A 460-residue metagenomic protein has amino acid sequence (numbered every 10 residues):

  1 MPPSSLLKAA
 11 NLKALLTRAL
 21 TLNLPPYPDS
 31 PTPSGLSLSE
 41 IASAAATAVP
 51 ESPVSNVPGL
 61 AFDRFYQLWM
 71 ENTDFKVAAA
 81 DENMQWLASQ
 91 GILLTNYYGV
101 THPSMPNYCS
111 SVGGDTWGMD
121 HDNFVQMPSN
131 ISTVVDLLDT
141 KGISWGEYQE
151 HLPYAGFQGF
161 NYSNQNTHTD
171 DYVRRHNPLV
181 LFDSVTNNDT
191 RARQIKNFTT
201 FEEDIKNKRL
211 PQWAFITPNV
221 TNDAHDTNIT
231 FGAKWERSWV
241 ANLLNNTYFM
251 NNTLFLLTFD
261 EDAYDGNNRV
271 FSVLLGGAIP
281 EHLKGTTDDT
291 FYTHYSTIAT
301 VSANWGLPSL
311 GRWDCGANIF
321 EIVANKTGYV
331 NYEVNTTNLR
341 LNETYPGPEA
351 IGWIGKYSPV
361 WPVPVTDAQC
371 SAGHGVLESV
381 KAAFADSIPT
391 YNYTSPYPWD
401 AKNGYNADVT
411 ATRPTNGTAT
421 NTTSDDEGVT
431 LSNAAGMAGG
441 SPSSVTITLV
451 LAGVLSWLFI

Functional and structural regions predicted by a protein language model:
P2-P3: Context-dependent free N-terminus signature
L6-N421, D425-G428: N-terminal pro-sequences and low-complexity stem/linker regions of secreted or lumenal proteins
N433-I460: Cleavable C-terminal sorting propeptides in eukaryotic secreted/cell-surface proteins
